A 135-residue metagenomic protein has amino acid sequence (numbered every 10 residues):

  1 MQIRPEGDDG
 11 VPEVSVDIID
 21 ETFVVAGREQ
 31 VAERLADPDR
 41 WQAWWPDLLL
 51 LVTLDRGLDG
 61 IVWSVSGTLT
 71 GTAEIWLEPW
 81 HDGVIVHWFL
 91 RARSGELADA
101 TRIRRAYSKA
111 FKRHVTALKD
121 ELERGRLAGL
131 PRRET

Functional and structural regions predicted by a protein language model:
M1-L51: Hydrophobic ligand-binding cavity/cleft-lining segments
I3-R4, V84, L130-T135: Charge-rich (especially acidic), low-complexity segments
D8, G60-T68: Short beta-strand segments that buttress and anchor functional surface loops
D20-T22, L51-L54, T72-P79, L90: Hydrophobic/aromatic beta-strand elements that line small-molecule binding cavities or substrate pockets in beta-rich
V25-E29, D55-L58, L77-I85: A short, structured loop/turn motif at beta-sheet edges
V31-L35, W41, I61-W63, V86-W88 (+1 more regions): Hydrophobic pocket/interface hotspot
S66-L69, F89-G95: Short, solvent-exposed aromatic-acidic interface loops
A92-T135: A conserved amphipathic terminal alpha-helix motif
